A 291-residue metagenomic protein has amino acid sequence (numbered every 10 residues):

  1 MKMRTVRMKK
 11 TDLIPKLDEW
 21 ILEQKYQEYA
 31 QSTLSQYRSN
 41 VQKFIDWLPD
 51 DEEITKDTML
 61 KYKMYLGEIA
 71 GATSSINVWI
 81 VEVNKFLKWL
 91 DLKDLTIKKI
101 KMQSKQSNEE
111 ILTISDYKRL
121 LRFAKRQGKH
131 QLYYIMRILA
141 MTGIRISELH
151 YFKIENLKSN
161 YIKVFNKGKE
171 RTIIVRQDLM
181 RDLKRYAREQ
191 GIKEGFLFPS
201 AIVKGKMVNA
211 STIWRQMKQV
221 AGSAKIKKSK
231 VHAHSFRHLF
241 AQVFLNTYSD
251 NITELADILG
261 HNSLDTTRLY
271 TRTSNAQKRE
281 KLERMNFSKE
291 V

Functional and structural regions predicted by a protein language model:
K2-V291: Conserved catalytic core of the tyrosine transesterase superfamily
